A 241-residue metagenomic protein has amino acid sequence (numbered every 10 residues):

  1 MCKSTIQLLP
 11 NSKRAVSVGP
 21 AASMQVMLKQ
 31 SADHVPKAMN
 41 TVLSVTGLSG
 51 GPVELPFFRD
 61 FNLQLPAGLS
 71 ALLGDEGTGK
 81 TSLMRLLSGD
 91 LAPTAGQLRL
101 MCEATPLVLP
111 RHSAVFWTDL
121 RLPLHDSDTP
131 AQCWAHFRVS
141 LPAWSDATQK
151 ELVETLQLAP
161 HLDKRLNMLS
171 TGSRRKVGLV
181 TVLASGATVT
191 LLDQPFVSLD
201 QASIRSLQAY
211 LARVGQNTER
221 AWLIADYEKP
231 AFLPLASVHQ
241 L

Functional and structural regions predicted by a protein language model:
V45-S49, V53-G68, G96: Conserved beta-strand
S70, T81-D90: Short, conserved post-Walker A segment of ABC-type ATPase nucleotide-binding domains
S88-V139, P230: ABC ATPase nucleotide-binding domain signature region
D146-H161: Conserved ABC ATPase "signature" region
R165-G172: Conserved ABC ATPase signature
L179: Hydrophobic anchor residue at the start of the ABC signature
D193, L199-D200, I204: ABC-family nucleotide-binding domains
